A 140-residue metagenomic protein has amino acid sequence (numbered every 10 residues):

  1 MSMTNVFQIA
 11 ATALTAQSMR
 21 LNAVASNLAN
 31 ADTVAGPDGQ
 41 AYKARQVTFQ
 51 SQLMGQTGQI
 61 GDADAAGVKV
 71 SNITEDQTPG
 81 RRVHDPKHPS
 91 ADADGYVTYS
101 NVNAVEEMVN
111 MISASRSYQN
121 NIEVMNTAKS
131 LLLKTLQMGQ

Functional and structural regions predicted by a protein language model:
M1-Q140: Amphipathic alpha-helical polymerization modules
